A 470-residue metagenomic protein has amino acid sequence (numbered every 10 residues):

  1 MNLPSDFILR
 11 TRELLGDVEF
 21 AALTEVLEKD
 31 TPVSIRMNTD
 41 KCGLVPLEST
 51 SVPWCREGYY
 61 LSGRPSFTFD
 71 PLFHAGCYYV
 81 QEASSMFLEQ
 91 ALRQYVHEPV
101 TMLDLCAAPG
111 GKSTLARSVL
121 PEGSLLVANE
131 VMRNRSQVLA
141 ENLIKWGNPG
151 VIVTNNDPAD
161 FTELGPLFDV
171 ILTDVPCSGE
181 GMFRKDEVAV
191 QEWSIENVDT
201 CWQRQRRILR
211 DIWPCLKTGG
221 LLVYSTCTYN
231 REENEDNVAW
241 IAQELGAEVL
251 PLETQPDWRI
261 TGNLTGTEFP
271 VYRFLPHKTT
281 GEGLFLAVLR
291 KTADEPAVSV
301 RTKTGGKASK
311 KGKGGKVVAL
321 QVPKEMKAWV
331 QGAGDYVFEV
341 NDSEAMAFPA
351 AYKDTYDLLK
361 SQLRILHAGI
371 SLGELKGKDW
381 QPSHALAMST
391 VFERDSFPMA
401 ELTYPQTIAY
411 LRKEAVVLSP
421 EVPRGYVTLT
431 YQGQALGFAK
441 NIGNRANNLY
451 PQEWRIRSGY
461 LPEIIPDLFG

Functional and structural regions predicted by a protein language model:
M1-G43, E282, T292-G470: Polybasic, low-complexity RNA-engagement segments
T31-F87: Conserved AdoMet
E98-A108: Conserved class I S-adenosyl-L-methionine
P109-E122: Conserved SAM-binding loop of SAM-dependent methyltransferases across substrates and taxa, primarily the Class I
P121, L216-T218: Helix-to-beta-strand junctions that scaffold the AdoMet/dcAdoMet cofactor pocket in Class I SAM-dependent enzymes
N129-P166, T173: S-adenosyl-L-methionine
N134, D169-D211, V223, C227-N234 (+1 more regions): Mobile active-site "lid"/loop adjacent to the S-adenosyl-L-methionine
F168, L221-Y224, T228-M346, A351: Class I S-adenosyl-L-methionine
